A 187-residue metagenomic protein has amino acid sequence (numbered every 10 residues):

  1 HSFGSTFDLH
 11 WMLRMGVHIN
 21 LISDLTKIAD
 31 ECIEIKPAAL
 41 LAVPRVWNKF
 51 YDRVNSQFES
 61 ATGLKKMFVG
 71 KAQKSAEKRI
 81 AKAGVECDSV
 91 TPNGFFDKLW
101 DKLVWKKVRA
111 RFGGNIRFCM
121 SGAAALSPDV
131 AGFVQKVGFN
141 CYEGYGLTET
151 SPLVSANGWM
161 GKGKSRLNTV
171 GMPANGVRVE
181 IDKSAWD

Functional and structural regions predicted by a protein language model:
S2-K102: Conserved AMP-binding/adenylation subdomain of ANL enzymes
I80, W100-D187: Conserved AMP-binding/adenylate-forming
